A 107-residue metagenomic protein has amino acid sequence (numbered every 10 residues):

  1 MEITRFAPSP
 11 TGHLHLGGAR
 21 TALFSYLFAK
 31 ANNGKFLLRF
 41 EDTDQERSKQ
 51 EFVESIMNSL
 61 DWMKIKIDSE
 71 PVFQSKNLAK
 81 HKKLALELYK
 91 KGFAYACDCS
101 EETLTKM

Functional and structural regions predicted by a protein language model:
E2-M107: N-terminal Rossmann-like or analogous alpha/beta NTP/dinucleotide-binding catalytic cores that position adenine
